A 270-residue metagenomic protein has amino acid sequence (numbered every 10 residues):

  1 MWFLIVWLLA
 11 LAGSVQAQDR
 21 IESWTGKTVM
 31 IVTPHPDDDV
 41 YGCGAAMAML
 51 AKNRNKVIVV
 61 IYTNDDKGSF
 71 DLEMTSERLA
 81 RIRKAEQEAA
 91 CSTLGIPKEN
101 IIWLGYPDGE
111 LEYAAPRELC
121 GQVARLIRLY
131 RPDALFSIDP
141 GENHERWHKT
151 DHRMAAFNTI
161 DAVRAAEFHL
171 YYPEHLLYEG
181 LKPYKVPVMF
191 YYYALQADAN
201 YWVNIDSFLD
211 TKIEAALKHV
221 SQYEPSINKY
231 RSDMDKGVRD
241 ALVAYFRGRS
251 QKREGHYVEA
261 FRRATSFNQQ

Functional and structural regions predicted by a protein language model:
M1-A12: Bacterial N-terminal signal peptides
L4, A17-V32, A115-Q270: Metal-dependent de-N-acetylase/amidase catalytic core
Q16-Y130: Active-site rim/loop-helix segments in enzyme catalytic domains that contact anionic ligands
